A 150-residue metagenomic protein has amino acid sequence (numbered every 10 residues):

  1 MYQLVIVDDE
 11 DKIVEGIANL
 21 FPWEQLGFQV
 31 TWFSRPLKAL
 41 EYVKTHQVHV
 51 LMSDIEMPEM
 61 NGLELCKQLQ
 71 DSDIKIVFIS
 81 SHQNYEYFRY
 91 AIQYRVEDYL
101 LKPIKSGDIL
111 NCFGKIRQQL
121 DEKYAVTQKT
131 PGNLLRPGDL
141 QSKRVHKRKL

Functional and structural regions predicted by a protein language model:
D8, D54: Active-site residues of response regulator receiver
D11-T31: Two-component/phosphorelay signaling modules centered on CheY-like receiver
W32-E41, G62: Helix N-cap/capping motif at the beta->alpha junctions
E41, L63-D73: Short amphipathic alpha-helix used as the core "switch/output" element in two-component signaling
M57: Receiver (REC) domain active-site loop signature in two-component systems and cognate sites in sensor histidine kinases
E64, Q83-D98: Alpha4 helix (beta4-alpha4-beta5 surface) of REC/receiver domains from two-component response regulators
I92, D98-L150: Interdomain helical linkers/hinges and coiled-coil/dimerization scaffolds that transmit conformational signals
